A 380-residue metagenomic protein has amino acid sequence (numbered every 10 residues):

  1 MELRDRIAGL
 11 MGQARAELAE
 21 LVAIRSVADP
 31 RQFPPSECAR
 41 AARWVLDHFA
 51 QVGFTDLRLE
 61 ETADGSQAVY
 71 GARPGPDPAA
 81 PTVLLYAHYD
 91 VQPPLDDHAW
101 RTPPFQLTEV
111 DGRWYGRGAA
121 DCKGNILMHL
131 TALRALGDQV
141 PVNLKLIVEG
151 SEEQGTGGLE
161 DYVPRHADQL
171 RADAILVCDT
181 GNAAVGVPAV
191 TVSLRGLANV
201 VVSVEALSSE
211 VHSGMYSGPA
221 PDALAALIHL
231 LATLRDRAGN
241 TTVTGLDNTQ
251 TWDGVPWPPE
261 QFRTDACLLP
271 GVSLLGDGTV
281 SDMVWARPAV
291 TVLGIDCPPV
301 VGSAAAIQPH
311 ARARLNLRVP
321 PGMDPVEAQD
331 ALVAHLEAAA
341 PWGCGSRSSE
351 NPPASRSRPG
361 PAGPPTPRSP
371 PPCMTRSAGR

Functional and structural regions predicted by a protein language model:
M1-D97, H310, R314, Q329: N-terminal helical capping/dimerization or prosegment-like subdomains of hydrolases acting on amide or phosphate bonds
A80-V148, D168: Active-site metal-coordination/substrate-binding segment of hydrolases, especially metallo-dependent peptidases
V140-D222: Histidine/acidic-residue-rich, glycine-tolerant segments that coordinate divalent metal ions
P188-V192, V300-A305: Short beta-strand/turn micro-motifs at beta-sheet edges
V192, S213-I295, M323-G343: Acidic-enriched catalytic cores of C-N bond-cleaving enzymes acting on peptides and small amides
P219-A220, G302-P309: Short, solvent-exposed beta-strand/turn "edge" segments of beta-rich domains on protein surfaces
L231-A232, P361-R380: Active-site-adjacent substrate-binding region of metalloamidase/peptidase-like peptide-processing proteins
N316-P320, S346-A362: A short beta-alpha structural unit
